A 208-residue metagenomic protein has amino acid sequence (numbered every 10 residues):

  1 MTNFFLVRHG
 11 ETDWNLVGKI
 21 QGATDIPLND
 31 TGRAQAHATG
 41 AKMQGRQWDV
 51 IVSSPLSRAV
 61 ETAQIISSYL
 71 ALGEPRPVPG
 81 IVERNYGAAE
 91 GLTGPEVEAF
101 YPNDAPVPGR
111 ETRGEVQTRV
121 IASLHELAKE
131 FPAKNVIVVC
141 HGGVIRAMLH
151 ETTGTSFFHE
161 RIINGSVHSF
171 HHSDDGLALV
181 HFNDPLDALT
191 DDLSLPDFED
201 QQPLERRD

Functional and structural regions predicted by a protein language model:
F4, K134-C140: Generic beta-sheet signal
F5, R76-V78, V180: General small-molecule cofactor/ligand-binding pocket signal
F5-E61, G109-I121: Loop-to-helix element that buttresses phosphate recognition and phosphoryl-transfer chemistry
H37-F100: Phosphate-coordination/substrate-recognition cap region in phosphate-metabolizing enzymes
G45-Q47, L127-K134: Glycine-rich phosphate-binding loop signature in dinucleotide/nucleotide-binding domains
I65, A147-E151: Active-site signature of alpha/beta-hydrolase-fold catalytic machinery across serine- and Asp/Cys-nucleophile hydrolases
L72, R84-P95, H150-D208: Acidic, low-complexity terminal tails and accessory targeting/binding regions of phosphate-metabolizing enzymes
E98-E115, D197, Q202-D208: Short glycine/proline- and acidic residue-enriched helix-loop micro-motifs that form flexible lids or anion-recognition
